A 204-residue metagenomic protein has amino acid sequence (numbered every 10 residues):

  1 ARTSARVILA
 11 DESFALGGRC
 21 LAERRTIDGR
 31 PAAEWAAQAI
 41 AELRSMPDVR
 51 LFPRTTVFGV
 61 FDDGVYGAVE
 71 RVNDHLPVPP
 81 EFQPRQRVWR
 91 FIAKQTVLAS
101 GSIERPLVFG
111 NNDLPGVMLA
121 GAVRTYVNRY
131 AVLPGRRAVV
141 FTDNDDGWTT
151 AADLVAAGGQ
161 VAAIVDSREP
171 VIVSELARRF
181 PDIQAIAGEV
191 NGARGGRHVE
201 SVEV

Functional and structural regions predicted by a protein language model:
A1-V204: Residues forming the flavin
